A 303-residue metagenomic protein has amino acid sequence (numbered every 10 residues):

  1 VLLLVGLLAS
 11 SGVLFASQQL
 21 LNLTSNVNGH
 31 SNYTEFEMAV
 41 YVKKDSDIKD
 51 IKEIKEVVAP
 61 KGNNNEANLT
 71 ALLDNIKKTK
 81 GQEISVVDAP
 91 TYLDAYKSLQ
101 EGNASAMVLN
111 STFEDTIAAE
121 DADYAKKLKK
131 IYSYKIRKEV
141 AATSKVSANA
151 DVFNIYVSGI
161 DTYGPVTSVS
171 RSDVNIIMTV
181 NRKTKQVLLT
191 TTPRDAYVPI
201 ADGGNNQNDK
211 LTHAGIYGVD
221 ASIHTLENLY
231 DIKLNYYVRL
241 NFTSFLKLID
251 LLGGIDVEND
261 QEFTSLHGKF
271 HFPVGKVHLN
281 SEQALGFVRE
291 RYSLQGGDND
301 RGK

Functional and structural regions predicted by a protein language model:
V1-S31: Gram-positive cell-envelope targeting signals
A9, K49, T179-V180: A short, flexible N-terminal coil/short beta segment enriched in small residues
G29-Y33, Y41-K43, K55, P60-S111 (+1 more regions): Non-catalytic, solvent-exposed segments at the cell envelope interface
I48-D50, T91: Alpha-helix N-cap recognition
